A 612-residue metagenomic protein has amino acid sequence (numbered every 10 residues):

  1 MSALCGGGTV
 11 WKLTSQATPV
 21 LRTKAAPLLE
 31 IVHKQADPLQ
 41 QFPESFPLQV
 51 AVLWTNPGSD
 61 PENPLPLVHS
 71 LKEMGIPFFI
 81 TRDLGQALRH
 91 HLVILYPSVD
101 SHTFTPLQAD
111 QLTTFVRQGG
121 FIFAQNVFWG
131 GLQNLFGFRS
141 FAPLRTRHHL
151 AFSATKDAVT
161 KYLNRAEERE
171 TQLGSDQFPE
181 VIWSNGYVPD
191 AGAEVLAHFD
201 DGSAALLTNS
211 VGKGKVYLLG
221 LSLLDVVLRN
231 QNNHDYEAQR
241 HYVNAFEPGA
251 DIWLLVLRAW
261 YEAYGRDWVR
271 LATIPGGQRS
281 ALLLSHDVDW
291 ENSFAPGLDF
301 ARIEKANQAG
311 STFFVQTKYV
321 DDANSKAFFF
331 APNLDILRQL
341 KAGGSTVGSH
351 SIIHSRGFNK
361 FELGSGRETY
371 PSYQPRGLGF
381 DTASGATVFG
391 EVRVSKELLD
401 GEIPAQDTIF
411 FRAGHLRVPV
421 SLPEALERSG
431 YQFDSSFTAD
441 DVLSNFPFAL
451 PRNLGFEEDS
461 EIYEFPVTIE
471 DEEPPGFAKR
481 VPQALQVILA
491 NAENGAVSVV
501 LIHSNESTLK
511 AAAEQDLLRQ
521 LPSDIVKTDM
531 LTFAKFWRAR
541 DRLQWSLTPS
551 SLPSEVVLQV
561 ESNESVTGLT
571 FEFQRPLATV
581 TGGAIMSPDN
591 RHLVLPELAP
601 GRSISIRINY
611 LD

Functional and structural regions predicted by a protein language model:
C5-H91, R240, P248-I252, E304-K305 (+2 more regions): Aromatic-Pro/Gly-enriched surface loop or interdomain linker that acts as a lid/target-recognition segment
L53-L135: Helical hinge/lid and interdomain linker segments adjacent to catalytic or ligand-binding clefts that mediate domain
E62, F152-L228: Catalytic beta-strand/loop cores that center a nucleophilic Ser/Cys/Thr and support acyl-enzyme chemistry
H102-T171, D190-A191, V195-A197: A glycine-rich, often tryptophan-bearing local segment used as a flexible ligand/cofactor-contacting loop or short
G131, F136, A281, F294 (+4 more regions): Metal-dependent polysaccharide deacetylase catalytic core of the NodB/CE4 family, i.e., the active-site-bearing domain
R279, H286-V288, G401, I462-F533: Catalytic grooves of carbohydrate-active enzymes
T532-F573: Surface beta-strand/loop "capping" patches
R591-D612: C-terminal beta-strand-rich structural cap/linker in extracellular carbohydrate-active enzymes
